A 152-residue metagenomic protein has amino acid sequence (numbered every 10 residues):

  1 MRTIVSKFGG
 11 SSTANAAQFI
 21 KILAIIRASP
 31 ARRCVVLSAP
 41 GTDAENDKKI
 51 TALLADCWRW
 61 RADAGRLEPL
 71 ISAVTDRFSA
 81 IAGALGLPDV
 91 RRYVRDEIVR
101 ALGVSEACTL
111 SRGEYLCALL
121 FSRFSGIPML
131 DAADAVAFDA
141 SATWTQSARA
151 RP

Functional and structural regions predicted by a protein language model:
M1-P152: Nucleotide/pyrophosphate-binding catalytic subdomain
